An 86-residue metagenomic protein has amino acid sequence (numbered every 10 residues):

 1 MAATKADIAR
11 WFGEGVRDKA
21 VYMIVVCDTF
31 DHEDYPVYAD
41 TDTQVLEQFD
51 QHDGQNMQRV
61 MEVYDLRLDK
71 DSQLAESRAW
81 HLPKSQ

Functional and structural regions predicted by a protein language model:
M1-F12, T41-F49: Charged, amphipathic alpha-helical segments
A2-T4, Q51-Q86: Short, mixed-charge low-complexity intrinsically disordered segments
A9-A20, D50-Q58: Short, surface-exposed loop and linker segments with low hydrophobicity and enrichment for Pro/Ser/Thr
G13-D34: Short aromatic-glycine-(Arg/Gly/Cys) micro-motifs in beta-strand/loop hairpins
R17, V26, L46, M61-Y64: N-terminal non-cleavable signal-anchor helices
I24, Y38-D40, D53: Generic preference for flexible, low-structure residues
F30-Q44: A short, exposed loop/beta-hairpin motif centered on an aromatic-Gly-Thr core
